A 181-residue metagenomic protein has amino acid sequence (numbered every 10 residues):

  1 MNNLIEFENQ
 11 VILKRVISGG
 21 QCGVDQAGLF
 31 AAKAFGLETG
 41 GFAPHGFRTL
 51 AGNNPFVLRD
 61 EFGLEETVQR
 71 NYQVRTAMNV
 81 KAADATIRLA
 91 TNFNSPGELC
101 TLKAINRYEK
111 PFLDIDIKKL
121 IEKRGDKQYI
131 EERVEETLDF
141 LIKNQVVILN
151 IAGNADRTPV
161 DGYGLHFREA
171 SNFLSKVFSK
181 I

Functional and structural regions predicted by a protein language model:
L4-I148, G153-F178: Acidic/glycine-enriched connector segments
